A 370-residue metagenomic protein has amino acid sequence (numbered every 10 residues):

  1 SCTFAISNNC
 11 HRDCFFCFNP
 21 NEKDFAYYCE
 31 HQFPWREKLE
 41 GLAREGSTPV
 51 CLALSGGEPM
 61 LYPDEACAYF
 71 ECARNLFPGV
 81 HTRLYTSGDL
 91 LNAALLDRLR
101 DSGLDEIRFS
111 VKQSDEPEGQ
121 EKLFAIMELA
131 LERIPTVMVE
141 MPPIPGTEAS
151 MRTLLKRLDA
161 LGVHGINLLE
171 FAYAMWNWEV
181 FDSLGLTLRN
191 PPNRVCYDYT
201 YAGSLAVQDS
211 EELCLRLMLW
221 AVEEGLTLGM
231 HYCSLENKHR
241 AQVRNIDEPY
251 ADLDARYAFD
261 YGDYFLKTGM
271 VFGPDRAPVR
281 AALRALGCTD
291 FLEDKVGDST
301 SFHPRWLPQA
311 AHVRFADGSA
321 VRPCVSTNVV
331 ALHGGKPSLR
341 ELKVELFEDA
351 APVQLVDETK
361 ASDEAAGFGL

Functional and structural regions predicted by a protein language model:
S1-F33: Canonical Radical SAM [4Fe-4S] cluster-binding loop centered on the CxxxCxxC motif and its immediate flanking residues
N21-F33, S47-Y62, L76-L91, S102-L123 (+2 more regions): Core AdoMet radical
F33-P34, T48-L52, M175-W176, C233-A258: Conserved mixed alpha/beta catalytic, RNA-binding, or beta-rich assembly cores of soluble enzyme, regulatory
P63-E71, N92-L99, G119-A125, M151-L154: Distinct, well-ordered alpha-helical segments
L96-Q113, L155-L168, A251-K267: Structural recognition of alpha->loop->beta junctions
K122-D209, L215-A241: Conserved C-terminal portion of the radical SAM core fold that forms the substrate/S-adenosylmethionine-binding
L184-V195, P249-G262: Acidic, Ser/Thr-rich peripheral helices and adjacent loops at domain boundaries
D252-L370: Radical SAM enzyme core and accessory elements
